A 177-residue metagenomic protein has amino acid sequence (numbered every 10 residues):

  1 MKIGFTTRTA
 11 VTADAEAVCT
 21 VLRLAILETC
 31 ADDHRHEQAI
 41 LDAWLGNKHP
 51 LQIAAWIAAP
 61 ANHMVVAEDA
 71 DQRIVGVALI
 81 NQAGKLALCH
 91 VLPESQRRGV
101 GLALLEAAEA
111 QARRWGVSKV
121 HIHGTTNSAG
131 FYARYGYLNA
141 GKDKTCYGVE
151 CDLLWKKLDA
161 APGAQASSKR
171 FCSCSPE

Functional and structural regions predicted by a protein language model:
M1-E16, A160-E177: Conserved N-terminal entry element of GNAT/NAT acetyltransferase domains
T9-T12, T20-E94, L105-A107, Q111 (+2 more regions): Acetyl-CoA-dependent GNAT
K85, K156-K157: A general lysine-centric signal
G99: Glycine-rich phosphate-binding loop
A112-T125: Conserved GNAT acetyl-CoA-binding A-motif
H121-H123, L138-L154: Conserved catalytic-core motifs of GNAT/GCN5-like acyltransferases
Y132, Y137: Conserved active-site tyrosine of GNAT-family acetyltransferases
